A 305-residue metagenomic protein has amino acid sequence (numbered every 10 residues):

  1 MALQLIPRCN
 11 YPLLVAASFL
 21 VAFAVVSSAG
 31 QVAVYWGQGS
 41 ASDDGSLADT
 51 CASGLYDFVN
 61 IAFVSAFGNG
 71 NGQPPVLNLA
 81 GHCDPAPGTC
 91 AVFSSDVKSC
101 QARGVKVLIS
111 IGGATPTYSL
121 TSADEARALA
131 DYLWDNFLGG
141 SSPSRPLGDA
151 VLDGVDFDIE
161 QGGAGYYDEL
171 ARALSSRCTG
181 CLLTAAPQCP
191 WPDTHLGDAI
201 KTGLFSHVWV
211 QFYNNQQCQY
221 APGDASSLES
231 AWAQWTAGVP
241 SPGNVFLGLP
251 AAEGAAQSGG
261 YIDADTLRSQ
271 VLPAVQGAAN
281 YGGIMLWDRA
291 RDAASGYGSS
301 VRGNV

Functional and structural regions predicted by a protein language model:
A2-C9, V26-S269, G277-A279, R291-N304: Chitinase-like catalytic core of GlcNAc-active glycosidases
V15-A22: Bacterial N-terminal signal peptides
D288: Residues that scaffold, gate, or flank divalent-cation-dependent active/transport sites
